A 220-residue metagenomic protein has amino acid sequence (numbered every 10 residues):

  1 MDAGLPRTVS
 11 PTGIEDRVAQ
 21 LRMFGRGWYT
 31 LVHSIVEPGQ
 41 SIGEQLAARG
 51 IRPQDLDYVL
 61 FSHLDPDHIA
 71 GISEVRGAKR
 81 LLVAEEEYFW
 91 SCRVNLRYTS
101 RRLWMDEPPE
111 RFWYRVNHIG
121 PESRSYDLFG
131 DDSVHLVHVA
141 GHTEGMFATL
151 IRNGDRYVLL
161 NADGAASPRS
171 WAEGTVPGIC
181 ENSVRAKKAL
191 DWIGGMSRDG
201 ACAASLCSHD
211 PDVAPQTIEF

Functional and structural regions predicted by a protein language model:
M1, S62, V83, L160-D163 (+1 more regions): Active-site flanking residues adjacent to catalytic metal/cofactor-binding acidic residues
M1-Y58: Pre-active-site segment of Zn-dependent metallo-hydrolases
G4-T8, I14-D16, R22, P66-D67 (+3 more regions): Short, solvent-exposed loop/turn segments at secondary-structure junctions
P6, S100, N117, S123-A140 (+1 more regions): Metallo-beta-lactamase
S34-I51, D55, A84-H138, S183-C202: Metallo-beta-lactamase
L56-D67: Metallo-beta-lactamase
D57, K79, A203: Conserved acidic residues
S73-G77: Short, conserved loop/helix-junction motifs that constitute active-site signature segments in enzyme catalytic cores
